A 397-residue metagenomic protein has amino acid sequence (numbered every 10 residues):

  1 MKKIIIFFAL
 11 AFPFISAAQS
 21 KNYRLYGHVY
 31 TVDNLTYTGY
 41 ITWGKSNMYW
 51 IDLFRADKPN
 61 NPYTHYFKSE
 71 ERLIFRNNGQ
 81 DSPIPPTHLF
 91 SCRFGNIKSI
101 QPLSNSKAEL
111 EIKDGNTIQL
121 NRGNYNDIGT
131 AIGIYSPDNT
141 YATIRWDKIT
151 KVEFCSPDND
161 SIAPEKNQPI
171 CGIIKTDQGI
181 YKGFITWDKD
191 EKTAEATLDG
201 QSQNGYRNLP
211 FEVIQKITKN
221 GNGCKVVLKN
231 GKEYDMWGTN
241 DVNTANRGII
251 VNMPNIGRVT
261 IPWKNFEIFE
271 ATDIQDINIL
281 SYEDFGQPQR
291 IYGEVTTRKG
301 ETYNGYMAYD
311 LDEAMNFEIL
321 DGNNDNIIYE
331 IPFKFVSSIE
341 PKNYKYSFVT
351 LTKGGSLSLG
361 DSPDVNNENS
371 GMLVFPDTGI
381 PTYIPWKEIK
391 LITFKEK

Functional and structural regions predicted by a protein language model:
M1-K21: Bacterial Sec-dependent N-terminal signal peptides
Q19-K397: Compositionally biased alpha-helical segments
